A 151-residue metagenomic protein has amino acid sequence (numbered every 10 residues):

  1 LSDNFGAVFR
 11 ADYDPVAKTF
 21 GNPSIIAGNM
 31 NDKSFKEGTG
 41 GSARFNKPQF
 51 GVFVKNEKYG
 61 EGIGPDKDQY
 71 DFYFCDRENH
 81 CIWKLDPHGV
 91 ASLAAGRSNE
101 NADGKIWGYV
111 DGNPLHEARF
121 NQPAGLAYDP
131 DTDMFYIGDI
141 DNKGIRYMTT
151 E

Functional and structural regions predicted by a protein language model:
L1, G60, D71-F74, M134-I137: Conserved beta-propeller blade signature
S2-F5, Y13, N56, R77-E78 (+2 more regions): Short loop/turn segments immediately following the C-termini of beta-strands
R10-K18, H88-G89, T149-E151: Short loop/turn segments immediately following beta-strands, especially the blade-tip and inter-blade linker loops
A17-F50, G62, G89-A124: Gly/Pro-rich loop segments of beta-rich domains
F53-Q69, Y128-T132: Residue-level detector of Asp-centered blade-edge/turn motifs that repeat once per structural unit in beta-propeller
G125-E151: Blade-level signature of beta-propeller repeat domains, shared across WD40, Kelch, NHL, RCC1 and BNR/Asp-box propellers
